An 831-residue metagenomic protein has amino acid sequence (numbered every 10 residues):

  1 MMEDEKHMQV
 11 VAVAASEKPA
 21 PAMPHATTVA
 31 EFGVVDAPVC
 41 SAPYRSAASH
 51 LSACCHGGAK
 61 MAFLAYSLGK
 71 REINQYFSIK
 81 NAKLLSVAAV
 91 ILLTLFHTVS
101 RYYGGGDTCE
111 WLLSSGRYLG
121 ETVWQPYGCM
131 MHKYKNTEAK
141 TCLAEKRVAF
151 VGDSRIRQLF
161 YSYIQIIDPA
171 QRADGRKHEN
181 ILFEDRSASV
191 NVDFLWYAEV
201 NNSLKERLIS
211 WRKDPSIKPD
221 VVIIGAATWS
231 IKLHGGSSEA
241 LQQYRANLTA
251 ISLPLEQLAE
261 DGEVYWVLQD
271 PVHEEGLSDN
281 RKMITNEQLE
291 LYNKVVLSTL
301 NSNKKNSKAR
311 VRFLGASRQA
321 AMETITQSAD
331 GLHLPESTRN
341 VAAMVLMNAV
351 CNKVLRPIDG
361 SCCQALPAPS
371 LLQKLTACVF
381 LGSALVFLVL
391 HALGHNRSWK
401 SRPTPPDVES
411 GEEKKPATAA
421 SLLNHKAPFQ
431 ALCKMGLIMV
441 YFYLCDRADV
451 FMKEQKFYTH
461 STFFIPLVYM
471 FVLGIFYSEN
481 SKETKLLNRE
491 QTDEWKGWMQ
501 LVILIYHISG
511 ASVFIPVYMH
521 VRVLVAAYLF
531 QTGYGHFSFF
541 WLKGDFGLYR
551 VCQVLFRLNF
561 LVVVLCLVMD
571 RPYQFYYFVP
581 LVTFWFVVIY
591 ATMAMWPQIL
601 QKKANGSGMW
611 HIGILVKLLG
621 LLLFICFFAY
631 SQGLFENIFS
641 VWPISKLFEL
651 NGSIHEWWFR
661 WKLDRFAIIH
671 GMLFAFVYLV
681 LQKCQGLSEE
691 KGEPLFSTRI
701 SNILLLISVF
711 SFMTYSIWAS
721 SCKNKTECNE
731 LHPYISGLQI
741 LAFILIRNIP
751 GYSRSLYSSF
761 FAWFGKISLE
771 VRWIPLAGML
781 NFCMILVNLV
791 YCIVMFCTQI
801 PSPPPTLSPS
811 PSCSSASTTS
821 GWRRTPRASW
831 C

Functional and structural regions predicted by a protein language model:
M2-V35: Intrinsically disordered, low-complexity cytosolic terminal tails
E3-E5, C55-G58, A62-G152, Q158 (+9 more regions): Long, hydrophobic alpha-helical transmembrane bundles and adjoining juxtamembrane helices/loops of multi-pass integral
C40, C54-C55: Cysteine-centered motifs
A144-E239: Conserved SGNH/GDSL esterase-like catalytic core that processes O-acyl groups on lipids and polysaccharides
S203-I217, S252-L258, R489-D493: Short amphipathic alpha-helices and their capping/turn segments at secondary-structure boundaries
A240-L248: Charged helix-capping and loop-helix junction motifs
L248-L255, N293, L297: Generic structural signal for well-ordered alpha-helices, preferentially at hydrophobic/aromatic core positions
